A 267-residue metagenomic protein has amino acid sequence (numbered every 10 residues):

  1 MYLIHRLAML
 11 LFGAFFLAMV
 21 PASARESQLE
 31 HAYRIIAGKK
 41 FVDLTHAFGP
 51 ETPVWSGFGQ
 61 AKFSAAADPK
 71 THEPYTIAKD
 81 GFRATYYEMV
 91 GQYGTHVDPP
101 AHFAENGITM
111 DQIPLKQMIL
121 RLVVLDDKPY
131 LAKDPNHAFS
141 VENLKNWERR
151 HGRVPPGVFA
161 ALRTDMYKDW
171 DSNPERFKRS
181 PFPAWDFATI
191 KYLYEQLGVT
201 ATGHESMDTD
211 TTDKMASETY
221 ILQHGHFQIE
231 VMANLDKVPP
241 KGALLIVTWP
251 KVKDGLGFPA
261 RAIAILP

Functional and structural regions predicted by a protein language model:
M1-M9: Bacterial N-terminal signal peptides that target proteins for export
Y2, L17-A18, T95: Residue-level marker of intrinsically disordered, low-complexity segments enriched for small/polar residues
A8-A18: Bacterial N-terminal signal peptides
S23-P267: Active-/binding-site microenvironments in catalytic and ligand-binding cores
